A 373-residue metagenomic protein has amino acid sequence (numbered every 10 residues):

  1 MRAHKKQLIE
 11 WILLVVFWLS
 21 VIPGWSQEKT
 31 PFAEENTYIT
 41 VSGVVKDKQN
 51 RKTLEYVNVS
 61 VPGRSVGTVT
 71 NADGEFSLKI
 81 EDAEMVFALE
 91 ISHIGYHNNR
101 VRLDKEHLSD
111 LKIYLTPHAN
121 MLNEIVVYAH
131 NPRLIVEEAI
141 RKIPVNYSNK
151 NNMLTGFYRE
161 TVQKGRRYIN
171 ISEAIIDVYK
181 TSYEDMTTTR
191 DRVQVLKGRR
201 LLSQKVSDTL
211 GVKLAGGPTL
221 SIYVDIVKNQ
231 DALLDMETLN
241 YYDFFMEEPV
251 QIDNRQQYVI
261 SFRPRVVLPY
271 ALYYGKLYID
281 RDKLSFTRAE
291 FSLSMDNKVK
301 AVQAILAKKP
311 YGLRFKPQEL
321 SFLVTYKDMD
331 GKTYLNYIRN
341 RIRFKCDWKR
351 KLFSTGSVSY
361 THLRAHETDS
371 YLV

Functional and structural regions predicted by a protein language model:
E28-P31, K46, S92-Y96, D110-Q163: Short, acidic, small-residue-rich periplasmic hinge/interaction motif at the N-terminus of Gram-negative outer-membrane
N36-L54: Structural motif
V41-D47, G74, I113, I125 (+1 more regions): A short, amphipathic beta-strand motif
V61, A88-V101: A short, solvent-exposed loop/turn motif at the edges and junctions of modular extracellular/periplasmic domains
S65-E75: Short, acidic Ser/Thr/Gly-rich low-complexity loop/linker segments typical of extracellular and cell-surface proteins
L78-M85: Short Pro-Gly-centered beta-turn/loop motif in secreted/extracellular proteins
P132-T209: Solvent-exposed N-terminal domain segments of exported/luminal and surface proteins
T361-T368: Conserved small/polar residues in nucleotide/adenosyl-binding loops
